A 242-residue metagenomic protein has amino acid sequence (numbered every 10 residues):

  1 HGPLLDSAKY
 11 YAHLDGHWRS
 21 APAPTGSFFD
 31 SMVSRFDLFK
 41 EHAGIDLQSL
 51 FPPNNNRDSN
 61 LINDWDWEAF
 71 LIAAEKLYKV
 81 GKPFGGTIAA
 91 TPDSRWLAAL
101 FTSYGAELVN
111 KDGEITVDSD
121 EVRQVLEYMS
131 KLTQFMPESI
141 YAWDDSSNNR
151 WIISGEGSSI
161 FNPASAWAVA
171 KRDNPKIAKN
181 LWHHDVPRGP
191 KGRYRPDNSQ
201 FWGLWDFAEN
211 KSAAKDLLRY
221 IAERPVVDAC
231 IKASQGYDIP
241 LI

Functional and structural regions predicted by a protein language model:
H1-L5, H13, E41-H42, W151 (+3 more regions): Extracytoplasmic "Venus flytrap"/periplasmic binding protein-like
H1-S31, A178-P187: Hinge/lid segment of periplasmic solute-binding proteins
L38, E127, T133-P137, R172-L241: Extracytoplasmic/periplasmic substrate-recognition and gating elements
L47-N60, K111-E114, S130-D144, E156 (+1 more regions): A local structural motif
N63-A69, I140-S154: Short helix-initiation/N-cap motifs at beta->coil->alpha
W67-Y78, K111-A142, R172, V186: Glycine-centered hinge/linker elements that transmit conformational signals in sensory and ligand-binding systems
V80-F84, S154-P163: Alpha-to-beta junction loops
D145, N162-A170: Beta->alpha turn/N-cap motifs
